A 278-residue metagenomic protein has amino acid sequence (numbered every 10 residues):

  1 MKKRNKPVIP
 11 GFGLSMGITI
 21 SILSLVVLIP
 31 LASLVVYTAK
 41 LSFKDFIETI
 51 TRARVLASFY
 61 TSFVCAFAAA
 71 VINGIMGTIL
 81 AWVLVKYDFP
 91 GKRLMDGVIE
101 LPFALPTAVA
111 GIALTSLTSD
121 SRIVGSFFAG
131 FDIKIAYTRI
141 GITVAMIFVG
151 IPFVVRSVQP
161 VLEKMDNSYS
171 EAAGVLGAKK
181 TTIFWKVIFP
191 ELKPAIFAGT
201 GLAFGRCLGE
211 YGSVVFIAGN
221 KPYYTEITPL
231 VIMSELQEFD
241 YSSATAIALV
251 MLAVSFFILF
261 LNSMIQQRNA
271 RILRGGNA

Functional and structural regions predicted by a protein language model:
K2-P7, F43-T51, L56, G91-K92 (+3 more regions): Membrane-interfacial helix termini and adjacent extracytoplasmic/periplasmic loops of multi-pass transporters
K2-V8, A68-I99, I112, S116 (+2 more regions): Transmembrane-helix boundary motif in ABC transporter permease subunits
R4-I9, G13, V36-V71, K86-F89 (+1 more regions): Periplasmic/extracellular loop-to-transmembrane helix junction in inner-membrane transport proteins
P7-F12, F46, A53, Y211-I265: Interhelical loop and adjacent transmembrane-helix boundary motif in polytopic membrane transport permeases
P7-P10, L14-I18, V26-I29, S33 (+4 more regions): C-terminal transmembrane helix and the adjacent membrane-cytosol boundary/short C-terminal tail of inner/organellar
G17-I22, L101, F148-G150, V154-D166 (+2 more regions): Transmembrane alpha-helices
L25, Y60, V64-M76, L80 (+5 more regions): Hydrophobic alpha-helical transmembrane segments of multipass integral membrane proteins, especially permease/channel
A104-G111: Transmembrane alpha-helices and adjacent helix-loop boundaries
